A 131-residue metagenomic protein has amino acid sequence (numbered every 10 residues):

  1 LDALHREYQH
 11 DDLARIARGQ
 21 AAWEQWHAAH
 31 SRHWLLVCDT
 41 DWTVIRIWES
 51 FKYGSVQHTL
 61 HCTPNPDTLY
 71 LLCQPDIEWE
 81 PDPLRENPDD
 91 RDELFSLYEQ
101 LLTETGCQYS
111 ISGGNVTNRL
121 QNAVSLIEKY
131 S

Functional and structural regions predicted by a protein language model:
L1-A21, Q25, A123: Conserved substrate/cofactor phosphate-moiety recognition/catalytic segment in nucleotide-dependent phosphotransferases
L1-H5, L35-D41, Q74-I77: Generic detector of short, locally flexible boundary/turn motifs and exposed helical patches
D2-R6, D11, H30-L35, S55 (+3 more regions): Catalytic phosphate/metal-binding cores of nucleic-acid and nucleotide-processing enzymes, i.e., regions that mediate
R6, R15-R18, R32, R46 (+3 more regions): Arginine residue identity/basic-tract feature
A14-N65, E80: Glycine-rich phosphate-binding loop used to anchor ATP phosphates in small-molecule kinases, encompassing both
W26-H30, E104, K129: Secondary-structure boundary motif
K52-N118, N122-S125, S131: A glycine- and Lys/Arg-enriched "phosphate-lid" helix/loop adjacent to the NTP-binding pocket of small-molecule kinases
